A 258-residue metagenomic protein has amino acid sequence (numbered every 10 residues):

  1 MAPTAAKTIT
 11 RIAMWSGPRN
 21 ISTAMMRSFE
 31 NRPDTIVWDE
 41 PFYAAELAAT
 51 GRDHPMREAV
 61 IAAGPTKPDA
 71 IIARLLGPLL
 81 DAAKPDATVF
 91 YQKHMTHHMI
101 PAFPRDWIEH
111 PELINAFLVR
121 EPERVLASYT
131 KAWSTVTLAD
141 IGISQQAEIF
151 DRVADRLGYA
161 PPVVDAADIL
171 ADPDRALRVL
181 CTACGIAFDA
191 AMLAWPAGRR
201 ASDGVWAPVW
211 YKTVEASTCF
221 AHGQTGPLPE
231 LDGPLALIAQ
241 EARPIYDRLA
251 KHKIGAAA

Functional and structural regions predicted by a protein language model:
M1-I12, A187-A258: PAPS-dependent sulfotransferases, especially Golgi type II membrane carbohydrate sulfotransferases
M1-K84: PAPS-dependent sulfotransferase catalytic core
T10-M14, P85-H94, L113-N115, P161-P162: Generic beta-sheet signal
R52-M56, V179, D203-Y211: Short, surface-exposed amphipathic charged segments that create phosphate/polyanion-binding patches used for binding
R57-T66, T137-I141, V209-C219: A polyampholytic, Gly/Pro-enriched intrinsically disordered region
A63-R74, M95-T96, L138-Q145, D172 (+2 more regions): Soluble or luminal CAZymes and related metallo-dependent hydrolases
L76-F103: Glycine-rich phosphate-binding loop used to anchor ATP phosphates in small-molecule kinases, encompassing both
M95-A191, Y211-K212: PAPS-dependent sulfotransferase catalytic domain
